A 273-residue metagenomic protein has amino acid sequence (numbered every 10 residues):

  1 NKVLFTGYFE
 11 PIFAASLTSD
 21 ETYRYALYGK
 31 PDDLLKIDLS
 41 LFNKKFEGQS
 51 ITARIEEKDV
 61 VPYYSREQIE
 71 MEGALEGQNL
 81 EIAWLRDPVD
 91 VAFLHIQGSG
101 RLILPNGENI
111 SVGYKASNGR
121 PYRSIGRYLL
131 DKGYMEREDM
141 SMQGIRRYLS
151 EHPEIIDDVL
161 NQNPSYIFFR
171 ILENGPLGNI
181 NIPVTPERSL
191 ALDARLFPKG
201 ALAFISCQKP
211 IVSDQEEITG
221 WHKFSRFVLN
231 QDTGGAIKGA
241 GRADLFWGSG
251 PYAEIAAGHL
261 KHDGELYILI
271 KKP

Functional and structural regions predicted by a protein language model:
N1-L172, I180-I182: Secretory/export targeting leaders with adjacent low-complexity proregions
I171-P273: C-terminal soluble interaction/assembly domains
